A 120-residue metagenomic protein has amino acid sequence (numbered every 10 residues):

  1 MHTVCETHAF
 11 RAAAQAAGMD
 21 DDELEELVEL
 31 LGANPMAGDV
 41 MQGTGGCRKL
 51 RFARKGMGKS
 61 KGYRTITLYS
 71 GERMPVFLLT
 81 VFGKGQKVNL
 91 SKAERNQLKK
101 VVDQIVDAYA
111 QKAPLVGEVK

Functional and structural regions predicted by a protein language model:
M1-D22, G117-K120: Arg/Lys-rich, positively charged N-terminal/basic patches that mediate binding to nucleic acids
E6, L27, T44-R48: A generic structural signal for short beta-strands and their flanking turns/coil linkers
D21-L24, S60, R95, K99: Amphipathic alpha-helical transducer elements in NTP-driven molecular machines
L24-V28, G32: Short, well-structured alpha-helical segments
G38-V81, Q86: Basic/aromatic recognition patch in beta-strand/loop cores that engages polyanionic ligands
Y69-K120: Enriched for short, Lys/Arg-rich terminal
